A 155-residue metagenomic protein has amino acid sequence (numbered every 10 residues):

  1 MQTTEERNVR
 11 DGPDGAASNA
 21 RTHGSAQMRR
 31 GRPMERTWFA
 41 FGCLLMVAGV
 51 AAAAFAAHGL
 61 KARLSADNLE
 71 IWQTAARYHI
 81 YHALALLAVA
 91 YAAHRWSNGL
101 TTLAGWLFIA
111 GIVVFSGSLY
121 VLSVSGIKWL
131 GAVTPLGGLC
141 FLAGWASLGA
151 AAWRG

Functional and structural regions predicted by a protein language model:
M1-N8: Extreme N-terminal basic, low-complexity initiation segments that serve as generic localization/processing leaders
A16, S25: Short polybasic linear motifs
A20-T22: Short, low-complexity S/T/E/D/G/P-rich linear segments that nucleate or cap local secondary structure
Q27-G155: Polytopic transmembrane helical bundles with strong interfacial aromatic enrichment
